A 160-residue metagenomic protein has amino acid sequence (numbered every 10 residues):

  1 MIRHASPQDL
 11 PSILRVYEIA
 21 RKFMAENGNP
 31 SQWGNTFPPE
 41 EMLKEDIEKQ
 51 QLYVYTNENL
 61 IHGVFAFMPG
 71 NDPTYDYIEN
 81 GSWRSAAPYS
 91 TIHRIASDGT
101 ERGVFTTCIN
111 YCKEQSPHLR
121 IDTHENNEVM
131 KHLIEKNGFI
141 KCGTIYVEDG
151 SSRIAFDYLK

Functional and structural regions predicted by a protein language model:
M1-R15: A short beta-loop-alpha structural element at the N-terminal edge of CoA-dependent acyl/N-acetyltransferase catalytic
R21-E41: Conserved GNAT-fold acetyl-CoA-binding loop/helix
E41-V54, N71-P73: A short helix-loop-beta-strand connector motif used in the catalytic cores of GNAT acetyltransferases and, in some
K49-A66: Conserved beta-hairpin
A66-T100: Conserved acyl-donor/pantetheine-binding loop and adjacent beta-alpha core of acyl/acetyltransferases and related
T91, E114-N126: Conserved GNAT acetyl-CoA-binding A-motif
S97-E114, H132-K136: Conserved acetyl-CoA-binding loop-helix of GNAT-fold acetyltransferases
T106, N126-G143, E148-S151: Conserved active-site alpha-helix within GNAT-family acetyltransferase domains
